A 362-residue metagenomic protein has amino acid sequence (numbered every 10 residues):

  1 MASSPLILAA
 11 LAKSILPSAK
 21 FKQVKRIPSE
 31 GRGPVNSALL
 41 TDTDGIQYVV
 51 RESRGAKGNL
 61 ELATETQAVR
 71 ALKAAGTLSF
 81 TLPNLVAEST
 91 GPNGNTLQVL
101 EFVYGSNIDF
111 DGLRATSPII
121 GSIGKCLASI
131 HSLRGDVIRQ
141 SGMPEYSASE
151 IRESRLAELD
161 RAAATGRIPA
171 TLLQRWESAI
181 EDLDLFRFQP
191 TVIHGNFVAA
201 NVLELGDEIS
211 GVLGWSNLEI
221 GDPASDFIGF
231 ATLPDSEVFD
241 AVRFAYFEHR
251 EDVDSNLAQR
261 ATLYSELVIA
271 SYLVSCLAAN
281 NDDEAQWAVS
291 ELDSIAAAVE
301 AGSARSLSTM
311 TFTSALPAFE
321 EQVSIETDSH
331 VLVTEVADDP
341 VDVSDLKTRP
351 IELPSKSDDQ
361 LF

Functional and structural regions predicted by a protein language model:
M1-L16, V299-F362: Regulatory N- and C-terminal appendages and interdomain linkers associated with kinase/kinase-like NTP transferase
S4-A19, G135-H194: An alpha-helical support segment within catalytic cores of ATP-dependent transferases
P17-P28: Conserved N-terminal boundary motif of the eukaryotic protein kinase catalytic domain
R26-G142: ATP-binding pocket architecture of kinase catalytic cores
V35-T41, V50, I180-S225: Active-site acidic catalytic loop and adjacent metal/ATP-binding pocket of ATP-dependent phosphoryl transfer enzymes
I119, I168-R175, E284-I295: Extended, well-ordered alpha-helical scaffold segments
L205-D254: Active-site Asp-x-Gly
L233-V299, S303: A conserved long alpha-helix in the C-terminal portion of kinase-like catalytic domains
